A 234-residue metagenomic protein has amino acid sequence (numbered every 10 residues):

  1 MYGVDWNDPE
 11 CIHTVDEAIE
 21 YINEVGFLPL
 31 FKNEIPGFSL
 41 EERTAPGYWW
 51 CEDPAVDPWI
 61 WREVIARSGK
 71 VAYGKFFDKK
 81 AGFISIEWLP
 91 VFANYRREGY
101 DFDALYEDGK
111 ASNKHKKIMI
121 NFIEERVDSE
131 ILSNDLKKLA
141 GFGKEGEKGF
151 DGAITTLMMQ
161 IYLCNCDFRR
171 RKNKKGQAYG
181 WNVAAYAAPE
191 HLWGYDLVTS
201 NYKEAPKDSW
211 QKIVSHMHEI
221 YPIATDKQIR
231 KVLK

Functional and structural regions predicted by a protein language model:
M1-K234: Long, low-complexity intrinsically disordered regions
